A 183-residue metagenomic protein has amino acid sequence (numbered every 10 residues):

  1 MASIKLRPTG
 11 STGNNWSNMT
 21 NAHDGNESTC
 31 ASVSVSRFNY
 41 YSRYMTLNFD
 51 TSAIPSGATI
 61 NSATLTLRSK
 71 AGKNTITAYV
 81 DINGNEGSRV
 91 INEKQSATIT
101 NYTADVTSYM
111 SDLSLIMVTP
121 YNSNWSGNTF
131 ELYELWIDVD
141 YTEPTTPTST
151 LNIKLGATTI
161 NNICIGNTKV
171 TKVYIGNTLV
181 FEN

Functional and structural regions predicted by a protein language model:
M1-T150, L179-N183: Disulfide-rich extracellular domains of secreted proteins
T148-N183: Viral virion structural and adsorption modules
